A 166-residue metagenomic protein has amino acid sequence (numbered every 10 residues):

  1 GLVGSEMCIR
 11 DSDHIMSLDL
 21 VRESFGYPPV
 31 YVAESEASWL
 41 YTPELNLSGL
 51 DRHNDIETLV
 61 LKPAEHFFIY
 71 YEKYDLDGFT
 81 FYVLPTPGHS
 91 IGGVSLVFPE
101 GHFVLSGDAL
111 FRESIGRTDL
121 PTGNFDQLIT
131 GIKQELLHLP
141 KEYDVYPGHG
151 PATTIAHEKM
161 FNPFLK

Functional and structural regions predicted by a protein language model:
G1-G4, C8-I9: Single conserved hydrophobic/aromatic residue that forms the stacking wall/gate of nucleotide- or nucleobase-binding
D13, S38-W39, A152-I155: Short, active-site-adjacent cap segments at secondary-structure transitions
M16-G26, H157-E158: Metal-dependent catalytic neighborhoods of phosphoester/phosphodiester hydrolases
F25-P28, K141-Y143: A short helix->loop->beta-strand "cap" motif at the edges of active sites that frequently abuts
P28-A64: Acidic/polar short surface loop at catalytic or gating sites that assists cofactor/ion binding and chemistry
L45-G49, T80-K166: Metallo-beta-lactamase
E65-Y70: Short acidic-hydrophobic, aromatic-tinged amphipathic segments that line or gate anion-handling sites
E72-D77: Short acidic-hydrophobic surface loop/beta-edge motif
